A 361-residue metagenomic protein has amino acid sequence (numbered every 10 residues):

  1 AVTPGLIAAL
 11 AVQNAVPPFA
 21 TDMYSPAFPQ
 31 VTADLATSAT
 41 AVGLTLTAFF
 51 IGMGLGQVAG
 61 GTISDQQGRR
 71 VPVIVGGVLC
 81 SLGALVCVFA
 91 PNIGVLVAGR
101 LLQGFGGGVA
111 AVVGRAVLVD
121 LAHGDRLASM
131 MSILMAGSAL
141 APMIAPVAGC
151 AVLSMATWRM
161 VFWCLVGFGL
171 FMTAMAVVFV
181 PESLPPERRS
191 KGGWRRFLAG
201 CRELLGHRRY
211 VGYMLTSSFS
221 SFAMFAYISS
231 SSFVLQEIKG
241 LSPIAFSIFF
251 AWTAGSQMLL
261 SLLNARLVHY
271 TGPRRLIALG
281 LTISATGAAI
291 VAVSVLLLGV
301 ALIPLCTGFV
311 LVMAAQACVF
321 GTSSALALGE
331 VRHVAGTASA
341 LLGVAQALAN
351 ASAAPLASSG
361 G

Functional and structural regions predicted by a protein language model:
G5-A39, Y227-S232: Extracytoplasmic
D34-A36, G68, F89-V95, G106 (+2 more regions): Helix-breaking motifs and short loop linkers at transmembrane-helix boundaries and internal kinks in secondary membrane
L55-G94: Conserved MFS/SLC helix-loop-helix module at the cytosolic interface between two early adjacent transmembrane helices
Q57-Q67, L260-R274: Helix-to-loop junctions at the C-terminal end of transmembrane segments in multipass secondary transporters
L79, G83-V86, G94-L102, I303-F309: Paired small-residue
V95, I133-V178: Helix-loop-helix hairpin linking two adjacent transmembrane segments in secondary transporters
G99-S138: Cytoplasmic helix-loop-helix junction between adjacent transmembrane helices in 12-TM secondary transporters
S183-Y213: Juxtamembrane intracellular "pre-TM" segments in multi-pass secondary transporters
